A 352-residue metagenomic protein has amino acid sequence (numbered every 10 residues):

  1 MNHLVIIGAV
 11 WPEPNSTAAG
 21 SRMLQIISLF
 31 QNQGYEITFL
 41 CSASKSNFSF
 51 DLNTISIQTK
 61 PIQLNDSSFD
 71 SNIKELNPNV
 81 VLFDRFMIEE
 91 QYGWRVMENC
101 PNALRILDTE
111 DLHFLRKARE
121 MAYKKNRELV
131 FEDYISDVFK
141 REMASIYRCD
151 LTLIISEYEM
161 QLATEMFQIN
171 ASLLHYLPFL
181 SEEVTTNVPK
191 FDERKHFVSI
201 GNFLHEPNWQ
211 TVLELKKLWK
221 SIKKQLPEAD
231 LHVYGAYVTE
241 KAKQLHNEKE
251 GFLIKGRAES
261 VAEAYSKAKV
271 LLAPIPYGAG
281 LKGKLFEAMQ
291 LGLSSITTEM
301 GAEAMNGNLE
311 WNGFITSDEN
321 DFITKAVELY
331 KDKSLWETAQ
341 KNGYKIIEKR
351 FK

Functional and structural regions predicted by a protein language model:
M1-S49: N-terminal subdomain of nucleotide-sugar transferases
E13, L107-S136, N202: Acceptor-binding helix/loop patch of EC 2.4 sugar-transfer enzymes, predominantly nucleotide-sugar-dependent
F39, E165, I169, L174-S266: Conserved catalytic-core segment of nucleotide-activated headgroup transferases in glycan assembly
P78, S266-G280, L293: Acidic donor-binding loop of glycosyltransferase active sites
Q91-Y92, F139-A171, A242: A short, active-site helix/loop in glycosyltransferases that binds the activated sugar's phosphate group
K284-E287, S294-T298: Short hydrophobic beta-strand element within catalytic cores of glycosyltransferases and related nucleotide-activated
N312-N320, E328-S334: Conserved acidic donor-binding segment of nucleotide-sugar-dependent glycosyltransferases
K331-K352: A charged, aromatic-enriched C-terminal amphipathic alpha-helix characteristic of glycosyltransferases across folds
